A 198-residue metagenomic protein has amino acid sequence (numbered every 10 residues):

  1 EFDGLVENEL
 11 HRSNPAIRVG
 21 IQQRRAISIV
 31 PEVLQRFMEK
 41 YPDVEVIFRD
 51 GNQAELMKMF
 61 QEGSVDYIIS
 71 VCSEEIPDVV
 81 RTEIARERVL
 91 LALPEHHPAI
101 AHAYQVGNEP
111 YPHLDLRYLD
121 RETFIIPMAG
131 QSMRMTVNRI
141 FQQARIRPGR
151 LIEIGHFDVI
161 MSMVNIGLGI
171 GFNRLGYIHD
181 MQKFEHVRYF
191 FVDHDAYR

Functional and structural regions predicted by a protein language model:
G4, N8-Y41, E45-K58, S73: N-terminal winged-helix
A16-G20, I68, I125, G171: Short, well-ordered beta-strand segments
E32-R36, Q53-H96, I100-Y104, I160 (+2 more regions): Short beta-strand-centered segments that line the small-molecule binding cleft or hinge of alpha/beta clamshell
N52-L56, Q61-S64, V71, S132-F190: Hydrophobic hinge/microswitch elements
A101, G107-A144: Secondary-structure junction motif
D193-R198: Periplasmic-binding protein-like
